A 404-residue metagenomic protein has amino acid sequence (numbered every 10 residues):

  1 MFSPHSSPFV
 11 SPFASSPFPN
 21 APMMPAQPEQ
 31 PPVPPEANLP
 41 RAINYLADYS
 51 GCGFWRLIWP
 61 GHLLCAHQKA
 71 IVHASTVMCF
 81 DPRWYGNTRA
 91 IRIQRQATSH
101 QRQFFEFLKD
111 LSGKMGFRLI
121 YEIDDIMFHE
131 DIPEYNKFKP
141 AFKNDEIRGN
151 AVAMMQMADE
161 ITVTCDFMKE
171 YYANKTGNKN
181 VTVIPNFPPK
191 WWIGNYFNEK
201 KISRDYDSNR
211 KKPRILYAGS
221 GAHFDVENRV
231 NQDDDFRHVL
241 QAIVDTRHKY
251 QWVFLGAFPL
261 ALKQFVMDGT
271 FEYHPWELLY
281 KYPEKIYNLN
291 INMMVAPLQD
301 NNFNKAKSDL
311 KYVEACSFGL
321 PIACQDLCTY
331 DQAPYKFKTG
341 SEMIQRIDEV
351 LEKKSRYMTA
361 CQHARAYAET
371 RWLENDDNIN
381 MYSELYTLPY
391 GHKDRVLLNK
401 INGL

Functional and structural regions predicted by a protein language model:
P19-T98: N-terminal pre-catalytic "stem/leader" segment of glycosyltransferase-like enzymes
A26, H129, V226-D234, Y280-E314 (+1 more regions): Nucleotide-sugar-dependent
D48, Y121-R148, W191-N198, N209-K211 (+1 more regions): Acceptor-binding helix/loop patch of EC 2.4 sugar-transfer enzymes, predominantly nucleotide-sugar-dependent
D48-W59, L63, F187-L289: Conserved catalytic-core segment of nucleotide-activated headgroup transferases in glycan assembly
D110, K114, A141-I161: Membrane-proximal helix-turn-helix segments that form the acceptor-binding/catalytic region of lipid-linked
Q156-A173, G177-I202, A218: Donor nucleotide-sugar binding/catalytic pocket of nucleotide-sugar-dependent glycosyltransferases
N198, K354-L397, N402: A charged, aromatic-enriched C-terminal amphipathic alpha-helix characteristic of glycosyltransferases across folds
D331-E349: Change "using UDP/GDP/dTDP sugars" to "using nucleotide sugars
